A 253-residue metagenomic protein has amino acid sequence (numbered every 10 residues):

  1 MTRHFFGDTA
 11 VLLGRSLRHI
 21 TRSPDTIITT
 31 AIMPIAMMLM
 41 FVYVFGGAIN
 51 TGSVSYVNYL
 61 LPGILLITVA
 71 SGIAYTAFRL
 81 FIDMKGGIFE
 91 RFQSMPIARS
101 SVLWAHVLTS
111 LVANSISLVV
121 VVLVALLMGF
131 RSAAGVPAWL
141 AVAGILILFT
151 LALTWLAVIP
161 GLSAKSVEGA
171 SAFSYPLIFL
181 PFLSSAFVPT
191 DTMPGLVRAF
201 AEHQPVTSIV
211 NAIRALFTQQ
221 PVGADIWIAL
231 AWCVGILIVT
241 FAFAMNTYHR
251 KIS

Functional and structural regions predicted by a protein language model:
M1-L13, L153, L196-T207: Short, membrane-interfacial amphipathic segments enriched in basic
M1-M33: Aromatic- and glycine-rich beta-strand/loop motifs that create alpha-glucan
H19, N50-T51, A133, S184-V239: Membrane-interfacial helix-loop-helix junctions in multi-pass membrane proteins
A36-F41, V57-M128, L148, F173-P176 (+1 more regions): Hydrophobic alpha-helical transmembrane segments of multi-pass membrane transport proteins
F41-A48, G161-H203, T207: Transmembrane helix segments
F41-N50, S71, A125-A133, P137 (+3 more regions): Short helix-capping/hinge motifs at transmembrane helix termini and TM-loop junctions
R99-S174, P221-M245: Alpha-helical transmembrane segments and their short interhelical loops
N246-S253: Short cytosolic juxtamembrane segments of multi-pass membrane proteins
